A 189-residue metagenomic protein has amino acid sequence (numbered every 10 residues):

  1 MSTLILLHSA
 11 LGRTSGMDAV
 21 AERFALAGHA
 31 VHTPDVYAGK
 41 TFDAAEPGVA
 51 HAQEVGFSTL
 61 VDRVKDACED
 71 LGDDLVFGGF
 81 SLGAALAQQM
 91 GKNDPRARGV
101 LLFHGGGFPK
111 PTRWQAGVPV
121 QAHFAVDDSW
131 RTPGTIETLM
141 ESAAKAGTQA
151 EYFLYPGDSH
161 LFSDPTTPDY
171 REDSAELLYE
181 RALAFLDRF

Functional and structural regions predicted by a protein language model:
S2-G72, L161-T166: Serine-hydrolase catalytic machinery in alpha/beta-hydrolase-like enzymes
L71-F80: Alpha/beta-hydrolase fold nucleophile elbow
G79-G83, A87: Gly/Ala-rich beta-loop-alpha elbow adjacent to hydrolase catalytic centers
R96-G106: A conserved short beta-strand
Q115-V120, G147-Q149: Short, proline-enriched alpha-helix->beta-strand connector loops that line the catalytic pocket of alpha/beta-hydrolase
A122-F124: Short beta-strand/loop motif that positions the catalytic acidic residue of the alpha/beta-hydrolase fold
D127-T132: Acidic catalytic loop of the alpha/beta-hydrolase fold
Q149-F189: C-terminal catalytic histidine-bearing segment of alpha/beta-hydrolase fold enzymes
